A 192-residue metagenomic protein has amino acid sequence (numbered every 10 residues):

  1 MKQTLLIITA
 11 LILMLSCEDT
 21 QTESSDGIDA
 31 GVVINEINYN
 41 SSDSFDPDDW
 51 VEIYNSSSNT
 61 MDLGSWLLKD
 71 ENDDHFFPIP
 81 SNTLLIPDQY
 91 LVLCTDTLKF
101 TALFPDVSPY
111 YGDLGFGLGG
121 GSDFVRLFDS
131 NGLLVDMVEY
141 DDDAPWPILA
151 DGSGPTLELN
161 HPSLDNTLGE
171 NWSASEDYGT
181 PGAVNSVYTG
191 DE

Functional and structural regions predicted by a protein language model:
T4-M14: Sec-dependent N-terminal signal peptides
C17-E192: Activation on beta-sandwich/Ig-like modules and their edge loops
